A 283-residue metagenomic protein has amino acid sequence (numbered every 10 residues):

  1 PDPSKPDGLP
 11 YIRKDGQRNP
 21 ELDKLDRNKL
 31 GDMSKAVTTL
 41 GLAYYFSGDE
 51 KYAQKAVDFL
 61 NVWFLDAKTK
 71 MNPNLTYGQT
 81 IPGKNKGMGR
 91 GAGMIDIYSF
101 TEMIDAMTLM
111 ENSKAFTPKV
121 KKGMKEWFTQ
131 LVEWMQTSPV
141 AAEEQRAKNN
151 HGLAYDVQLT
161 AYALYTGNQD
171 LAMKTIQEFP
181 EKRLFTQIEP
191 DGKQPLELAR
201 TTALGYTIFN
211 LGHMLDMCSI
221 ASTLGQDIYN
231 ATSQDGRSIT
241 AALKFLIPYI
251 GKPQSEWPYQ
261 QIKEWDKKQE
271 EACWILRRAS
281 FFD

Functional and structural regions predicted by a protein language model:
P1-A142, I188, I220-G225, N230-D283: Extracellular glycan-targeting catalytic surfaces
N28-G31, R146-N149, T207: A short, ordered amphipathic alpha-helix with a cationic face
M33-A36, G152, A203: Residues that mark the junctions of alpha-helical repeat units in TPR/alpha-solenoid scaffolds
G93-D96, G152-L153, T207: An alpha-helical repeat/solenoid feature that recognizes helix-turn-helix modules
K125-A163, Q169: Loop-centered beta-sheet repeat module
A154-W257: Long, repeat-rich segments with strong aromatic
